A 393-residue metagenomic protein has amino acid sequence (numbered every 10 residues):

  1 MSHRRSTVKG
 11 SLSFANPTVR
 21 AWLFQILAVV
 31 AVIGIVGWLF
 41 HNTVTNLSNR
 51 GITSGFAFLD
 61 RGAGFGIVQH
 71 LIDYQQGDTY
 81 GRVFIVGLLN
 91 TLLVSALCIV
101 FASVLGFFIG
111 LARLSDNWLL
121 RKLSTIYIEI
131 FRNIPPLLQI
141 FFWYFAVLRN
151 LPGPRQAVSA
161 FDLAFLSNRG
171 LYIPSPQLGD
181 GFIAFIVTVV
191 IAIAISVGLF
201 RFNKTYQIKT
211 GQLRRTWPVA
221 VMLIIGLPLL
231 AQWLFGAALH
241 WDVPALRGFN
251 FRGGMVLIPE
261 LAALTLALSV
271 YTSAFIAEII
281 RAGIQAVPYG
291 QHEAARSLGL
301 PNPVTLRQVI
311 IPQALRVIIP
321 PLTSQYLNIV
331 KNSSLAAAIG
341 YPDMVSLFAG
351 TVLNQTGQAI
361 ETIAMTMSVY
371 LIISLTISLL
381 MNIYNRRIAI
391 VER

Functional and structural regions predicted by a protein language model:
S2-R393: Transmembrane alpha-helices and adjacent helix-loop boundaries
